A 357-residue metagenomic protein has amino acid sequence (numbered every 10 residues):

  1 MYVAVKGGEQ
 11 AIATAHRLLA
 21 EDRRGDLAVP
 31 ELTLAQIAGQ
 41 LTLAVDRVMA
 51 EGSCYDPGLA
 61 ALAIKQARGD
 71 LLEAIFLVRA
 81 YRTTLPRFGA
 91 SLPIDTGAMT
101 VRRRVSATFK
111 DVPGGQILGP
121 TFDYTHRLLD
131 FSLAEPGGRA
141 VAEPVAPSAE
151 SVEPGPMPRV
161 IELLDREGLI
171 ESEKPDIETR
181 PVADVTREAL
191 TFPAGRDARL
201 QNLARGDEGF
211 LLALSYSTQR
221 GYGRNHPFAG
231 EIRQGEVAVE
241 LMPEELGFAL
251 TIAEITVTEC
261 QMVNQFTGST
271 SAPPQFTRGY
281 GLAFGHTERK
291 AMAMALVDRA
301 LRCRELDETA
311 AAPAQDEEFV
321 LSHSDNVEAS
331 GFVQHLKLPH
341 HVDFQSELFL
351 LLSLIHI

Functional and structural regions predicted by a protein language model:
M1-G230, L246-F248, S346: Short, amphipathic alpha-helical interaction segments embedded in low-complexity terminal/linker regions of eukaryotic
P156-F349: Conserved mixed alpha/beta catalytic, RNA-binding, or beta-rich assembly cores of soluble enzyme, regulatory
H356-I357: Conserved small/polar residues in nucleotide/adenosyl-binding loops
